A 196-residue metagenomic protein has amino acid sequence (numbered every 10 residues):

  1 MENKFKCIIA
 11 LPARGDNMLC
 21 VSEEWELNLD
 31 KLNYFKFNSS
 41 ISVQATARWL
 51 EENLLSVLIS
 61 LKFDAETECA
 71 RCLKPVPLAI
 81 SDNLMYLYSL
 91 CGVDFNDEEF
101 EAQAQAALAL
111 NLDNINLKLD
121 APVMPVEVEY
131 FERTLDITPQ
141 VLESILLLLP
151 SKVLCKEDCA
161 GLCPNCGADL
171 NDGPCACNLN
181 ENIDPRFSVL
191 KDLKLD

Functional and structural regions predicted by a protein language model:
M1-D196: Structured interface patches
